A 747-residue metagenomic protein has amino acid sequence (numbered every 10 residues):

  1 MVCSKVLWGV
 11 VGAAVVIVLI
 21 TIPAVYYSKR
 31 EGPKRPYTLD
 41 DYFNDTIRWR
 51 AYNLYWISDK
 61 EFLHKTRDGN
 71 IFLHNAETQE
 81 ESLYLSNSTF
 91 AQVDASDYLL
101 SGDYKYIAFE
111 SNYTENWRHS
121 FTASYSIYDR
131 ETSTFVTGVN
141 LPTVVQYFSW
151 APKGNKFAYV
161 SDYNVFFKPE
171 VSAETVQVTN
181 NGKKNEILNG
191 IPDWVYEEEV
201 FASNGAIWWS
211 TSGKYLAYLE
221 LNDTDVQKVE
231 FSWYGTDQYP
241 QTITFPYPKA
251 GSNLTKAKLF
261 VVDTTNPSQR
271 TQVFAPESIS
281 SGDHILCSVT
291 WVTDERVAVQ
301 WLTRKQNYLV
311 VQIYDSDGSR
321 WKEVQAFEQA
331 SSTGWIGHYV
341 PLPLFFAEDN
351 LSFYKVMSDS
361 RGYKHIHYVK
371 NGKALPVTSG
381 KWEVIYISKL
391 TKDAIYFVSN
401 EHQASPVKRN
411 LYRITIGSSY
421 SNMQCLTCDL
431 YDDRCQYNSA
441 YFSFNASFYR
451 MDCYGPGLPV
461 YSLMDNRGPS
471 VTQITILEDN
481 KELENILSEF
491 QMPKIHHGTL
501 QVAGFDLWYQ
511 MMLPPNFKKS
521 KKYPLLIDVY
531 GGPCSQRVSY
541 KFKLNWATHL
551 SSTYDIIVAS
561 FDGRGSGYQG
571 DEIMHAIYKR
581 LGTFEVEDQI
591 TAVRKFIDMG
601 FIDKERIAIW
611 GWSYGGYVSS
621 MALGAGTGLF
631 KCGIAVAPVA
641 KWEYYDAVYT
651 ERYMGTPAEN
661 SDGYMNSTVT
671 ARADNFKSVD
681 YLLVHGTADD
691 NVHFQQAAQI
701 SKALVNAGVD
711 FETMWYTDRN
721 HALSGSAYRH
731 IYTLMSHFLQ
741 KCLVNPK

Functional and structural regions predicted by a protein language model:
M1-F448, G457: Beta-propeller folds
Q227-K228, L286-C287, C425-K747: Serine-hydrolase catalytic core recognition
